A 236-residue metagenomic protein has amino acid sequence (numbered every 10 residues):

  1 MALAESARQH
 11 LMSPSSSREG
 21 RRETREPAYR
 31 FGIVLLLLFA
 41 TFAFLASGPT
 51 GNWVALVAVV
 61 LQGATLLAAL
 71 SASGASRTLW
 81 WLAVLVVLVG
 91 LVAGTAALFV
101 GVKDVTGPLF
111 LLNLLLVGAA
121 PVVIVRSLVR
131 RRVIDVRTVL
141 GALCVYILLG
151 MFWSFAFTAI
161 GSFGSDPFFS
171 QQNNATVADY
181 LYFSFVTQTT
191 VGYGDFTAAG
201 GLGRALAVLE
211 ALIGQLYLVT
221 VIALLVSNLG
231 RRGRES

Functional and structural regions predicted by a protein language model:
M1-E26: Short, Lys/Arg-rich, polar N-terminal cytosolic tail immediately upstream of the first transmembrane signal-anchor
P27-F42, V84-V89: Alpha-helical transmembrane segments
F42-L56, A69-T78, F99-V100: Short, hydrophobic transmembrane alpha-helix segments
S47-Q62, A83-V84, T106-G118, A178-L181: Structural signature of hydrophobic alpha-helical transmembrane segments
P49-G51, F152-Y182: Outer-pore turret/helix-boundary of cation channels
R77-V89, T106-L115, I134-V145: Cytoplasmic-side transmembrane-helix entry/capping segments in multi-pass membrane proteins
V117-S165: Pore-domain transmembrane helices of cation channels
N174-E235: Pore domain of cation channels
